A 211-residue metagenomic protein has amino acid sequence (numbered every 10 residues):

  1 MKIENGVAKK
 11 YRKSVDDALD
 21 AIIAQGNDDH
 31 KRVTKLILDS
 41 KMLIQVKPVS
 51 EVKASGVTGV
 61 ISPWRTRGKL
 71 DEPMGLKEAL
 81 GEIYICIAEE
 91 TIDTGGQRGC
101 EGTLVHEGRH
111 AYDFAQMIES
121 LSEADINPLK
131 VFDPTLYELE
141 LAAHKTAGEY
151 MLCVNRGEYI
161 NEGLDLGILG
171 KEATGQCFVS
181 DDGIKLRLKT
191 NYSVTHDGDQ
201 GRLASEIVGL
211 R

Functional and structural regions predicted by a protein language model:
M1-K69: A metal-dependent hydrolase signature that marks the N-terminal structural subdomain at the beginning of catalytic folds
K2-V7, L19, E90-T94, R98-G99 (+1 more regions): Second-shell loop/turn segments in exported
K10, S14-D17, R32, G99 (+3 more regions): Extracytoplasmic/secreted proteins, especially bacterial periplasmic and envelope-associated proteins
R12, D16-I23, T34, L38 (+6 more regions): Residue-level detector of alpha-helical secondary structure
V57-E101: Active-site scaffold of zinc-dependent metalloenzymes
R98, G102, F114-L141: Post-HEXXH active-site segment of zinc metalloproteases
V105, R109, D113: Short active-site segment of divalent metal-dependent hydrolases/proteases that encodes the spacing between
L136, G148-R211: Long, well-structured alpha-helical subdomains associated with metal-dependent extracellular/ecto-lumenal hydrolases
